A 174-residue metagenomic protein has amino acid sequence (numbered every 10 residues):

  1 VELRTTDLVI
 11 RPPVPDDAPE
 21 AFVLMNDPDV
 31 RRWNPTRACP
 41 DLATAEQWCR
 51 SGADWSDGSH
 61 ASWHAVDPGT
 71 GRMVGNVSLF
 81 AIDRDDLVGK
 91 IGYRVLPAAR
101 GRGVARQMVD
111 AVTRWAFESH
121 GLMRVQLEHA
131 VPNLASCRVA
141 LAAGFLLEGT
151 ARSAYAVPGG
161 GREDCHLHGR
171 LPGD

Functional and structural regions predicted by a protein language model:
V1-P28, S62-D174: Acyl-donor (CoA/ACP) binding surface of acyl/acetyltransferases
P13, R32, D41-A43, S56 (+1 more regions): A short hydrophobic/aromatic micro-motif that marks alpha-helical segments and, especially, helix-coil
D29-S51, W63: Conserved GNAT-fold acetyl-CoA-binding loop/helix
R50-A53, A154-A156: Short, P/G- and charge-enriched loop/turn segments at secondary-structure junctions
A53-S59: Short loop/turn motifs at secondary-structure junctions and domain boundaries
